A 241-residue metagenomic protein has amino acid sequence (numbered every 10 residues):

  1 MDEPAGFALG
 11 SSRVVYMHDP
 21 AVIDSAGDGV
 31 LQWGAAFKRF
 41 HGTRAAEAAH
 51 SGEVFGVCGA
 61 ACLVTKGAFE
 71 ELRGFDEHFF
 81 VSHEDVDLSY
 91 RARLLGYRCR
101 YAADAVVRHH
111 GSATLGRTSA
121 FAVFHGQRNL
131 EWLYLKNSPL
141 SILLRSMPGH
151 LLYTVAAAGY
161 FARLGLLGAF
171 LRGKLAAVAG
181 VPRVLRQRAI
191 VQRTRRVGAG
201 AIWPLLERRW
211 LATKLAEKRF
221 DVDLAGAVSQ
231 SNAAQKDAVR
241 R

Functional and structural regions predicted by a protein language model:
M1-A35: Conserved donor NDP-sugar-binding/catalytic core segment of glycosyltransferases
L9-S11, H18, K38, Y101-A103 (+1 more regions): Hydrophobic residues in well-ordered beta-strands that form the structural core
S12, L31-F55, E70: Short, flexible, basic/aromatic active-site loop/helix in glycosyltransferases
H18-P20, F40, L72-R73, G111: Activation segment
R44-V54, L185-R241: Glycine-rich phosphate/pyrophosphate-binding loop and adjacent beta-alpha nucleotide/cofactor-binding cores
F55-V106: A short, conserved alpha-helix in the catalytic core of glycosyltransferases
L95-T194, A199-R209: Active-site-adjacent helix/loop segment of glycosyltransferases that harbors family-specific signature motifs
